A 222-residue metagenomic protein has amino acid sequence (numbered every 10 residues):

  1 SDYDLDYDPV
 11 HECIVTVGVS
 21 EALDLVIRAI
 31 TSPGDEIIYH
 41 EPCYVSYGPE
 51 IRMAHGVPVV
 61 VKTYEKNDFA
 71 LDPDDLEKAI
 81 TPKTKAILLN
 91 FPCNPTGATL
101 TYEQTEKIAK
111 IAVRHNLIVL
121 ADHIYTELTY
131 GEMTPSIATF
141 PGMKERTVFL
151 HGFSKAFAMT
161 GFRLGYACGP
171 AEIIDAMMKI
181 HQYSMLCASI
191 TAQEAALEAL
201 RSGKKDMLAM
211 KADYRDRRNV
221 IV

Functional and structural regions predicted by a protein language model:
S1-E36: Phosphate-binding glycine-rich loop
V17-E21, L25-R28, I38-G56, E65: Substrate-binding/gating loop at the entrance of the active-site cleft, primarily in PLP-dependent aminotransferase-like
D35, G56, R114-I118, M143-E145: A short helix->loop->beta-strand "cap" motif at the edges of active sites that frequently abuts
Y47, I108, I221: Aromatic/hydrophobic pocket-lining residues that form π-stacking "cages" and hydrophobic walls in ligand
H55, P73, T105, A121 (+3 more regions): Short amphipathic alpha-helical/adjacent loop interface patches that line ligand and macromolecule-binding sites
V59, E65-T134: Active-site phosphate-binding strand-loop segment of PLP-dependent enzymes
E145-R215: Conserved core segment of the aminotransferase class I/II
